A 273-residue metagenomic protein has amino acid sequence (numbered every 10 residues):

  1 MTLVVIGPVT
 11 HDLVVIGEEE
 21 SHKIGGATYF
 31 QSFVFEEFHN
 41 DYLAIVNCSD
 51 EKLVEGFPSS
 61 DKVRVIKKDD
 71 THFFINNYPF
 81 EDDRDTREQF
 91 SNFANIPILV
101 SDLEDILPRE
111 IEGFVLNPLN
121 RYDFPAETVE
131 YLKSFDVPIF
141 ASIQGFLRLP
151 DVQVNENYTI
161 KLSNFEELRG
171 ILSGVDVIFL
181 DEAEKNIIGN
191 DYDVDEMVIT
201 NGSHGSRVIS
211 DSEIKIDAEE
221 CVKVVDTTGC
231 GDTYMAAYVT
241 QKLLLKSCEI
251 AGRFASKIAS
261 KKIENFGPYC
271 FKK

Functional and structural regions predicted by a protein language model:
L3, H11-H22, E37-P118, E127-P138: Conserved N-terminal subdomain of the carbohydrate kinase-like
V4-I6, G113-V115, F140, F179 (+1 more regions): Structural motif
G7-V9, T233: Active-site metal-binding loops of divalent metal-dependent hydrolases
S21-V34: Short catalytic helix/loop segments, enriched in acidic residues and glycine and frequently bearing histidine
S32-D41, Q241-L244: Alpha-helix C-terminal capping segments
F33, F74-N77, G205-I209: Short beta-strand scaffold segments in enzyme catalytic cores
N117-Y192: Conserved beta-alpha-beta core of the PfkB/ribokinase-like small-molecule kinase fold
G189-K273: Conserved phosphate-binding/catalytic region of the ribokinase-like
